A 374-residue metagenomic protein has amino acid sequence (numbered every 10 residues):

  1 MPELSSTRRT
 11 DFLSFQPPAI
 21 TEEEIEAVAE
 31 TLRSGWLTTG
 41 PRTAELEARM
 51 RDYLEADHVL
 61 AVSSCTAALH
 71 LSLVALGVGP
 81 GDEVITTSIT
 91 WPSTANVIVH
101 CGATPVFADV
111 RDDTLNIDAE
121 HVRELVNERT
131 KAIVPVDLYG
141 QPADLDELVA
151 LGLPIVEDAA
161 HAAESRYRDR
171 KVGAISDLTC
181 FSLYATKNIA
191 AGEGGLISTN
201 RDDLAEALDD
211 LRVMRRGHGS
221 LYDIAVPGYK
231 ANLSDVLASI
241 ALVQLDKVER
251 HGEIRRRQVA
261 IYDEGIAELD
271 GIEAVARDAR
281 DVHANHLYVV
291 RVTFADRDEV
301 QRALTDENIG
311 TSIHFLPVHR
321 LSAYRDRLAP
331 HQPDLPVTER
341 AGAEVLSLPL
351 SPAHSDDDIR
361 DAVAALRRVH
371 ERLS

Functional and structural regions predicted by a protein language model:
M1-L37, P41, P349: N-terminal "arm"/small-domain region of PLP-dependent enzymes with the aminotransferase-like
W36-E83, T94-C101, F107-D109, R170: Phosphate-binding glycine-rich loop
A44-A48, A56-V59, E120, A132-V136 (+2 more regions): PLP-dependent aminotransferase class I/II
M50, V59, A68, S72 (+10 more regions): Hydrophobic packing within well-folded, soluble alpha/beta domains
W91, D112, G140, A160-H161 (+2 more regions): Short, glycine/acidic-enriched loop or turn micro-motifs at the edges of active sites
T104-T114, S312: Short beta-strand->loop structural element characteristic of the AMP-binding/adenylate-forming
D113-A191, L196-S198, D203: Active-site phosphate-binding strand-loop segment of PLP-dependent enzymes
